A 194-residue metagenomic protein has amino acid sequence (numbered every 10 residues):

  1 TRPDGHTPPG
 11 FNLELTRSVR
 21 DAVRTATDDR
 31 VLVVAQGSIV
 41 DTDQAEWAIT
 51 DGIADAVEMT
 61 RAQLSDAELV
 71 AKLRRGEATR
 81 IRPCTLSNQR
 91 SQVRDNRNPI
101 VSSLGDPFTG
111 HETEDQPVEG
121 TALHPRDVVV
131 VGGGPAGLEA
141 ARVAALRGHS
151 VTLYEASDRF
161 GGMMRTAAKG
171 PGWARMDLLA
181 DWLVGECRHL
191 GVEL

Functional and structural regions predicted by a protein language model:
T1-V131, P135, E139-V151, R159: Flavin-dependent oxidoreductase catalytic cores
V130-E193: Beta1-alpha1 glycine-rich phosphate/pyrophosphate-binding loop at the start of Rossmann-like nucleotide-binding domains
